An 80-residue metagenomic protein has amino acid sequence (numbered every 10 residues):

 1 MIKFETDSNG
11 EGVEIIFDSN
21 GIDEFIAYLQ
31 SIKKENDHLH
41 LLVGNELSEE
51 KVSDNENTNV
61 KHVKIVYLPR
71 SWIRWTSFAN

Functional and structural regions predicted by a protein language model:
M1-N80: Positively charged, low-complexity terminal tracts and the immediately adjacent first secondary-structure elements
